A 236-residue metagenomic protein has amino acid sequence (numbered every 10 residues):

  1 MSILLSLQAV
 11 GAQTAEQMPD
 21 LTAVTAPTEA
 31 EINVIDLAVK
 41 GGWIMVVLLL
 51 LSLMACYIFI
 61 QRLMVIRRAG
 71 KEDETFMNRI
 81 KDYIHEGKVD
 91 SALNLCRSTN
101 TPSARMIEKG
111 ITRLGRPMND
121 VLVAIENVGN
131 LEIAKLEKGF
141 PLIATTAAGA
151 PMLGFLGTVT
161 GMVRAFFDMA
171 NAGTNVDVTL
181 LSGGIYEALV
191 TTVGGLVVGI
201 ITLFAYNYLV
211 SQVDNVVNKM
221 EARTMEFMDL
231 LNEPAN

Functional and structural regions predicted by a protein language model:
M1-I3: Hydrophobic secretory-pathway targeting helix
L7-F76: Hydrophobic membrane-targeting segments
M18-E29, M162-V178: Peri-membrane helix termini and adjoining interfacial loops of integral membrane proteins
G41-M45, E132, L136-A150, G184 (+1 more regions): Loop-to-transmembrane-helix entry motif
G42, C56, A92, I107 (+3 more regions): Residue-level signature of catalytic and energy-coupling elements of molecular machines, predominantly ATP/GTP-dependent
M45-I58, A144-P151, V198-T202: Alpha-helical transmembrane segments of integral membrane proteins
G70-L156, T160-N175, F204-N236: Predominantly long cytosolic amphipathic alpha-helical stalk/bundle segments
T179-V210: Pore-lining and gate-forming transmembrane alpha-helices of multi-pass membrane transport proteins
